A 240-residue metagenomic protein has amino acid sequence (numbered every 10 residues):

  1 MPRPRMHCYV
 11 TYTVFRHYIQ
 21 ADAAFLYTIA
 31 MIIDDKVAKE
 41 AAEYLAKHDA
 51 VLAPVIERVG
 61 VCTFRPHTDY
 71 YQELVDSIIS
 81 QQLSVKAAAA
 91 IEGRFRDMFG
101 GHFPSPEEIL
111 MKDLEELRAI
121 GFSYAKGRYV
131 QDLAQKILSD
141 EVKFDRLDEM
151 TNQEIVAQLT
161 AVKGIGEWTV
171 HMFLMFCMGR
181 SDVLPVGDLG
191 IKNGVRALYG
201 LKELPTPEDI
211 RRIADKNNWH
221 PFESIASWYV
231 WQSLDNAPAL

Functional and structural regions predicted by a protein language model:
P2, M6-Y70, D235-L240: Intrinsically disordered, low-complexity, charged terminal extensions of DNA damage-control enzymes
I29, I33, E40-Y44, T63 (+6 more regions): A general boundary/transition motif marking the beginning of the first structured unit of a protein
D35, I78-S80, K136, D140: An N-terminal domain-start capping segment
A38, D49-L52, A88, D188 (+2 more regions): Alpha-helix initiation and N-capping motif
D49-Q72, D76-H102: A positional/architectural concept
R96, G100-L110, L114-L240: Catalytic cores of DNA base-excision repair glycosylases
